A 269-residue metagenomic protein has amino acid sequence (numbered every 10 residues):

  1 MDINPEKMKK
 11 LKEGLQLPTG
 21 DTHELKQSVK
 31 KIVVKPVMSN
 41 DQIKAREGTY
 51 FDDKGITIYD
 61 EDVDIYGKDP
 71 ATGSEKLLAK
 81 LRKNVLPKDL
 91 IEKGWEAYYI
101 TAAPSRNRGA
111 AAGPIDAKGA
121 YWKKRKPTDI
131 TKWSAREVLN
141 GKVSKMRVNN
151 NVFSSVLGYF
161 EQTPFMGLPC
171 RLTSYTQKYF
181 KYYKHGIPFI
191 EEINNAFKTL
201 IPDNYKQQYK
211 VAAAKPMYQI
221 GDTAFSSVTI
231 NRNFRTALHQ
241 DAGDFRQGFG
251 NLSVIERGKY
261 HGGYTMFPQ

Functional and structural regions predicted by a protein language model:
M1-L252: Fe(II)/2-oxoglutarate oxygenase catalytic core
V254-Q269: A short beta-strand-loop-beta hairpin characteristic of the jelly-roll/cupin
